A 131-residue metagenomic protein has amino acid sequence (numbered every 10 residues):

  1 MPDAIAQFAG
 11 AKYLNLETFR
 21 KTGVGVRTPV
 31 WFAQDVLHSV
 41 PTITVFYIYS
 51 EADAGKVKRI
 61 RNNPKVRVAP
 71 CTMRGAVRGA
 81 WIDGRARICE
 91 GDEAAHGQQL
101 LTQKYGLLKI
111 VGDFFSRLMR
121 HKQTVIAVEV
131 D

Functional and structural regions predicted by a protein language model:
M1-A4, P41-Y49, A86-D92: A broad, low-specificity signal for short, low-complexity segments enriched in glycine/proline and polar/charged
M1-N15: Short, basic/aromatic recognition patches
D3, T18-G23, V111-S116: Short helix-to-loop capping/linker segments positioned immediately adjacent to catalytic or ligand/cofactor-binding
A11-A52, V66-P70, A80-I82: Short beta-strand segments
D53-A127, D131: Short, structured beta-strand-loop surface elements
